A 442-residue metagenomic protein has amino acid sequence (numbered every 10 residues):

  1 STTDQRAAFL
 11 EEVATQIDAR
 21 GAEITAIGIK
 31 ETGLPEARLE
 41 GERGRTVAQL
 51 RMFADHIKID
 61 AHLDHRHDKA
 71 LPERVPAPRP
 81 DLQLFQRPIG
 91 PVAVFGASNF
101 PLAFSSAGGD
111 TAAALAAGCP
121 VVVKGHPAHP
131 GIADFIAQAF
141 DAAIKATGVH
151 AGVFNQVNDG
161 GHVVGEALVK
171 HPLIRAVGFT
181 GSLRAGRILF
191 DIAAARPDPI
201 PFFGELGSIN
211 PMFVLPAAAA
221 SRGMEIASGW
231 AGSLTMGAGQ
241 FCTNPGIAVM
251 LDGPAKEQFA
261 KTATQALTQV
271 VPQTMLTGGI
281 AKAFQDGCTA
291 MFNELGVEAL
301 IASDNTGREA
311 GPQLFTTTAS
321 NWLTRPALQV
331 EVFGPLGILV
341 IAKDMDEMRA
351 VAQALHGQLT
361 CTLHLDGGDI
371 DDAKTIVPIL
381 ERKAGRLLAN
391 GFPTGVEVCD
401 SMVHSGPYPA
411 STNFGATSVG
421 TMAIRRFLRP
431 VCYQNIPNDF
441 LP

Functional and structural regions predicted by a protein language model:
S1-P80: N-terminal Rossmann-like NAD(P)+-binding subdomain of aldehyde/semialdehyde dehydrogenases
F9, A117-I132, V153, D198-P216 (+6 more regions): Short loop-to-beta-strand entry elements in the cores of soluble alpha/beta enzymes
A61-A231, G253-K256: Rossmann-like NAD(P) dinucleotide-binding subdomain of oxidoreductase/dehydrogenase enzymes
N99, A128, G161-V163, I174 (+12 more regions): Short, glycine-/Ser/Thr-/acidic-enriched flexible segments
L168-L173, P216-R222, C288-T289, P312-Q313 (+2 more regions): Short, surface-exposed amphipathic charged segments that create phosphate/polyanion-binding patches used for binding
S228, M250-L359, D371: NAD(P)-dependent aldehyde/semialdehyde dehydrogenase
G307-A310, M345-L441: C-terminal core of ALDH-fold dehydrogenases
